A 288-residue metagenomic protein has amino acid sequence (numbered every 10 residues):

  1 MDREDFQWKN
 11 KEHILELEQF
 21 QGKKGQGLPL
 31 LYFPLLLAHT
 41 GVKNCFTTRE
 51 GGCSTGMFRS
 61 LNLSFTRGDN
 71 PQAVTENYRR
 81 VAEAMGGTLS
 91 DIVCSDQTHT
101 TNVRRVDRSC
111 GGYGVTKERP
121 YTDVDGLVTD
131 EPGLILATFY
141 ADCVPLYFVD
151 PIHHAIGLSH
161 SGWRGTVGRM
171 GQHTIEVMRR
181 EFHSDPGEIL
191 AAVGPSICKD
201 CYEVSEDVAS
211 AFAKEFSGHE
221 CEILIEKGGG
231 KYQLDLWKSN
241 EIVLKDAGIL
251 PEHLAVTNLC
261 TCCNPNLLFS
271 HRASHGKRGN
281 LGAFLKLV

Functional and structural regions predicted by a protein language model:
M1-V288: Active-site microenvironment for binding and transforming phosphate-containing groups
